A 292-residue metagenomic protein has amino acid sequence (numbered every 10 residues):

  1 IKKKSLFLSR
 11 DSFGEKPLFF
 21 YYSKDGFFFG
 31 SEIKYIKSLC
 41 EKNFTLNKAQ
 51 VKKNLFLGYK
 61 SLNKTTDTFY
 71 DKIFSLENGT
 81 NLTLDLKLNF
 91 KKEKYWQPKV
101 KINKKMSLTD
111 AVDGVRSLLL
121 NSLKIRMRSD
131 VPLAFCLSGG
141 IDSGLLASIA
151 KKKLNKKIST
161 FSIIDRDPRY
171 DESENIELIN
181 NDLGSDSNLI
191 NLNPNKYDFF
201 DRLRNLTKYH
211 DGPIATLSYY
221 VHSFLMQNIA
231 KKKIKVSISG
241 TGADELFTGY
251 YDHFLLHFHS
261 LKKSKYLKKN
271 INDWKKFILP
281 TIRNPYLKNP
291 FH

Functional and structural regions predicted by a protein language model:
I1-R204, Y209-H210, H222: Cysteine-centered catalytic environments shared across enzyme families
N181-H292: Glycine-rich active-site loop/lid subdomains used to bind and stabilize high-energy intermediates
